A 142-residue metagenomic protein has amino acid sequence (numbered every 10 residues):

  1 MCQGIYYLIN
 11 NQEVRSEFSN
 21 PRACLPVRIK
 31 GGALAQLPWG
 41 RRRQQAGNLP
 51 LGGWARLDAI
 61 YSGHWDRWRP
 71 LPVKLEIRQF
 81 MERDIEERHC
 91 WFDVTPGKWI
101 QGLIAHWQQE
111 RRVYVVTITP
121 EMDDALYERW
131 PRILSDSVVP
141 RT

Functional and structural regions predicted by a protein language model:
M1-T142: Short linear sequence motif anchored by a di-proline
